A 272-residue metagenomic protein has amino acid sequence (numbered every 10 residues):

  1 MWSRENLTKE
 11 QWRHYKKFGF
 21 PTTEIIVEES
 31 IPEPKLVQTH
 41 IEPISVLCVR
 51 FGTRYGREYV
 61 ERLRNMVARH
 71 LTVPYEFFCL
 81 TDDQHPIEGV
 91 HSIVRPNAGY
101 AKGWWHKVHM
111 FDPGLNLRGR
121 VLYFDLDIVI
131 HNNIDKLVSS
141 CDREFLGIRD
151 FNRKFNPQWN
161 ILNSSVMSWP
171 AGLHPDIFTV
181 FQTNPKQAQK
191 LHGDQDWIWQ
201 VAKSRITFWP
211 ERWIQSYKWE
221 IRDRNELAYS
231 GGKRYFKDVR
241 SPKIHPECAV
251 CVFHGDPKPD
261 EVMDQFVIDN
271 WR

Functional and structural regions predicted by a protein language model:
M1-E10: Short, intrinsically disordered N-terminal pre-domain segments
H14, G19, I26-G103, N116-L117 (+1 more regions): N-terminal anchoring/stem segment of glycosyltransferases
E42, V73, K107, F124 (+3 more regions): Residues that flank catalytic or metal-binding motifs in active/ligand-binding sites
E42, V73-Y75, R118-R120, R143 (+2 more regions): Short coil/turn segments at beta-strand junctions that form active-site/ligand-binding loops
H85-G99, W105-I161: GT-A fold catalytic core of metal-dependent nucleotide-sugar glycosyltransferases, centered on the diacidic
Q158-P170: Conserved core of the sugar-phosphate nucleotidyltransferase
A171, P175-R272: Catalytic core and acceptor-binding pocket of nucleotide-sugar-dependent glycosyltransferases
